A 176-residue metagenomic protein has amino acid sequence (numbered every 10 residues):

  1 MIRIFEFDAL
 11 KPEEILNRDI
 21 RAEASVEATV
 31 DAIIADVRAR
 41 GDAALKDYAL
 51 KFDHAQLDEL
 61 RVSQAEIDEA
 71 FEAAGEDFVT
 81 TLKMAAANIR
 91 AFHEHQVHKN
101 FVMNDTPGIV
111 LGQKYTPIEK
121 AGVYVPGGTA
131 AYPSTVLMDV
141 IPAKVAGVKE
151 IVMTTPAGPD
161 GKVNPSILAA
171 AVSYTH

Functional and structural regions predicted by a protein language model:
M1-E119: N-terminal Rossmann-like NAD(P)+-binding subdomain of aldehyde/semialdehyde dehydrogenases
D31, K46, A86, R90 (+2 more regions): Predominant activation on well-ordered alpha-helical scaffold segments within soluble catalytic domains
M103-A169: Conserved small-residue-rich beta-alpha loop and adjacent elements that most often cradle the phosphate/pyrophosphate
T175-H176: Conserved small/polar residues in nucleotide/adenosyl-binding loops
